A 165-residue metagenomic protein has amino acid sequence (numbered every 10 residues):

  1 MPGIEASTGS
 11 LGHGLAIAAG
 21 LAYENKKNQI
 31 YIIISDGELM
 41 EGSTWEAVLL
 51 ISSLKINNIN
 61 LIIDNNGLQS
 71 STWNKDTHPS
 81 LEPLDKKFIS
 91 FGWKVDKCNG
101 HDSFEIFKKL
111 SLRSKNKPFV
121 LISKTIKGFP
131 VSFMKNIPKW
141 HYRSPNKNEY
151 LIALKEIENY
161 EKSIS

Functional and structural regions predicted by a protein language model:
M1-S165: Glycine-rich ThDP/TPP pyrophosphate-binding loop and its adjacent helix/strand module within ThDP-dependent enzymes
